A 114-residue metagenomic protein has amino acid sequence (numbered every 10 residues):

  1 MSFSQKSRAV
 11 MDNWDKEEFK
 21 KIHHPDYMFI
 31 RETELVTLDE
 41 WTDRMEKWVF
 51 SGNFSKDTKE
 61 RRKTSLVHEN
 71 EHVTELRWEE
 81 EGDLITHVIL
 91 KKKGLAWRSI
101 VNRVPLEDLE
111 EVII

Functional and structural regions predicted by a protein language model:
M1-D15, I22: Short, aromatic-enriched amphipathic alpha-helices that serve as compact interaction elements
R8, K21-V36: Short, solvent-exposed secondary-structure junction/capping segments
A9, K21, D43, K47: Charged/polar, solvent-exposed surface patches and flexible loops
K16-K20, D39-T42: An amphipathic alpha-helix signature
T42-I114: A beta-strand edge to alpha-helix "cap/lid" segment located at domain peripheries
